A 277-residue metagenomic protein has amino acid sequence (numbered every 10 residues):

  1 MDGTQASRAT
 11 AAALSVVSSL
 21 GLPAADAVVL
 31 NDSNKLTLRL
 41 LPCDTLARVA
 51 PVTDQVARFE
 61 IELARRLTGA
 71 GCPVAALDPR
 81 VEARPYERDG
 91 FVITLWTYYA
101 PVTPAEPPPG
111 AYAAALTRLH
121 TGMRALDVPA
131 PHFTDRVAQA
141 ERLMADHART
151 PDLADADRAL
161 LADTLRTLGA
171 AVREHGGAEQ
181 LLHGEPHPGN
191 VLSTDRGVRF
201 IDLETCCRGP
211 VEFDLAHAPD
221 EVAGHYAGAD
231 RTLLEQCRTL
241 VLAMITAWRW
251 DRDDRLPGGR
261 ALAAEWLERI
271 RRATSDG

Functional and structural regions predicted by a protein language model:
M1-A24: Juxta-kinase regulatory segment immediately upstream of eukaryotic protein kinase catalytic domains
T10, R48-G90, T97-L119: A conserved alpha-helical element in kinase catalytic cores
S19-L41: ATP-binding glycine-rich phosphate-binding loop
C43, D89-E106, E141-D152, A243-A261: A glycine-centered beta->alpha junction motif in the catalytic cores of kinase/phosphotransferase enzymes
T103-D157, E179: A cross-family kinase active-site recognition segment
Q180-L181, S193-Q236: Active-site Asp-x-Gly
L181-H183, P188: Catalytic-loop of the protein kinase fold
D220, Y226-G277: Helix-rich C-terminal or lid/interface subdomains of diverse kinases
